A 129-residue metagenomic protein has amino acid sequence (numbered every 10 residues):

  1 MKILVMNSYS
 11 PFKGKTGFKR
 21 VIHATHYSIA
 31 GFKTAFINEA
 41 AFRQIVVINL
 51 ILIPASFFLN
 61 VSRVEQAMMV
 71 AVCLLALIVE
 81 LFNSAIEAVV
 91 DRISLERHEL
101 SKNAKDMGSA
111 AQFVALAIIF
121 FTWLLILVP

Functional and structural regions predicted by a protein language model:
K2-A85, I93, R97-E99, A111-P129: Hydrophobic alpha-helical transmembrane segments
L100-D106: Membrane-interface alpha-helices at helix entry/exit sites of multi-pass transporters
